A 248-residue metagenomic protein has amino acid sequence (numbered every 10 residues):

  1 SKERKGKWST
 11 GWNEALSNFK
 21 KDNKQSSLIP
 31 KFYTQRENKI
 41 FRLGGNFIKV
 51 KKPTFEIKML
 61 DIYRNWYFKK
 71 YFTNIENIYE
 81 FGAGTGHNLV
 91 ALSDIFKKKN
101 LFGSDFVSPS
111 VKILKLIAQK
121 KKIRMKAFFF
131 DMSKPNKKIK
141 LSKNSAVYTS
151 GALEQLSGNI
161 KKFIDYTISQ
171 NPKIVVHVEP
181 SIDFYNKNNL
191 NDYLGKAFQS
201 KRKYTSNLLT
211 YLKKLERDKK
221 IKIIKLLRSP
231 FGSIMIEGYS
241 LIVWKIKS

Functional and structural regions predicted by a protein language model:
S1-Y63, D192, D218, L226-L241: N-terminal accessory regions of S-adenosyl-L-methionine
E80: Class I SAM-dependent methyltransferase core
G84: Conserved glycine-rich SAM-binding loop
H87-K134: Class I SAM-dependent methyltransferase SAM/SAH-binding core
S145-N159: A short SAM/SAH-binding and catalytic strip from SAM-dependent methyltransferases
K162-K173: A short glycine-rich, Lys/Arg-flanked "PGG" loop and its adjoining helix->strand segment in the class I
P172-D183: Conserved beta-strand signature within the Rossmann-like core of class I S-adenosyl-L-methionine
Q199-K220: Short alpha-helix
